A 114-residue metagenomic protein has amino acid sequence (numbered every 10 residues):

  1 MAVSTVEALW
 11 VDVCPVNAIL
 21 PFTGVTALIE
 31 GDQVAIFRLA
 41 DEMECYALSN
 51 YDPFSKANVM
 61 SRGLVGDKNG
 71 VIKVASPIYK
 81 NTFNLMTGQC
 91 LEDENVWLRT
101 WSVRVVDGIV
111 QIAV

Functional and structural regions predicted by a protein language model:
M1-E30: Zn-dependent metallo-beta-lactamase
V25-V114: Rieske [2Fe-2S] iron-sulfur-binding domain
